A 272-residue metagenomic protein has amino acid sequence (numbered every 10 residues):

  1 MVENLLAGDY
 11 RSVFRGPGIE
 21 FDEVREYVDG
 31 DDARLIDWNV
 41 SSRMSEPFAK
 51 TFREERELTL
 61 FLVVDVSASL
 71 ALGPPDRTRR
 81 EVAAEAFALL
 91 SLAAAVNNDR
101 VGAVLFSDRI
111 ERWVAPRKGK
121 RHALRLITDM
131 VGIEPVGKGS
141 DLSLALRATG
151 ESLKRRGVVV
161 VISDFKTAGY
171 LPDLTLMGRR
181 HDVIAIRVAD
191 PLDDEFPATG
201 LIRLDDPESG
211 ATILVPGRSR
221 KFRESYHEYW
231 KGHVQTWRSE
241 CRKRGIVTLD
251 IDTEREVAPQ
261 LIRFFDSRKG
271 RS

Functional and structural regions predicted by a protein language model:
M1-R117, A148, V158-V161, T167-A168 (+3 more regions): An amphipathic, basic-hydrophobic helix/alpha-beta surface used to engage anionic, phosphate-rich ligands or surfaces
M1-V13, E23, A148-G157, T167-S272: Von Willebrand factor type A / integrin I
R34, H122, K138-D141, Y170 (+2 more regions): Helical mechanochemical/support elements of P-loop NTPase systems and associated helical scaffolds
L70, P74, M130-E134, G245-T248: Short amphipathic alpha-helical interaction patches enriched in hydrophobic/aromatic residues with interspersed Lys/Arg
T78, I133, G137-S140, S225-E228: Short, surface-exposed alpha-helical recognition segments that flank or form part of ligand/macromolecule-binding
E85, L89, S140-R147, Q235 (+1 more regions): Short, contiguous clusters of charged residues that form electrostatic/catalytic patches at enzyme active sites, used
E111-S143, P216: Short, charged loop segments at secondary-structure junctions
M130-V131, R156-I162: Short, flexible active-site loops
